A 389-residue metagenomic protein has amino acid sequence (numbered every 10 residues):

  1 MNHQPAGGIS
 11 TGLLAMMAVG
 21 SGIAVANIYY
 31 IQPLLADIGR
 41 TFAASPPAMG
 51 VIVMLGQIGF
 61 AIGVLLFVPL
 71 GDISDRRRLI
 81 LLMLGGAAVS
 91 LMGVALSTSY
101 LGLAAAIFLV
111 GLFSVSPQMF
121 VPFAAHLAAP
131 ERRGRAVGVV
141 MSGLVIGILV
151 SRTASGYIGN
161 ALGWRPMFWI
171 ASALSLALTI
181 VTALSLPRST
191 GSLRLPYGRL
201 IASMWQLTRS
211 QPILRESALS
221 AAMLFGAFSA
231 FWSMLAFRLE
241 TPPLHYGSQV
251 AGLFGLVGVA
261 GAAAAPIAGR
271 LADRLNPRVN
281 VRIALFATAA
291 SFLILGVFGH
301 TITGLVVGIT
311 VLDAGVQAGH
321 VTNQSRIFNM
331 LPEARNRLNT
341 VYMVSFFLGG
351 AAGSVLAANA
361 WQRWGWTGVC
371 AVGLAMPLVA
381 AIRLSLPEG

Functional and structural regions predicted by a protein language model:
N2-G7, P187-A218: Juxtamembrane intracellular "pre-TM" segments in multi-pass secondary transporters
M16-P46, P117, F231-A236: Extracytoplasmic
I62-Y100: Conserved MFS/SLC helix-loop-helix module at the cytosolic interface between two early adjacent transmembrane helices
V64-D75, A264-P277, W361: Helix-to-loop junctions at the C-terminal end of transmembrane segments in multipass secondary transporters
R78-M92, V279-I294, L374: Structural signature of the two symmetry-related core transmembrane helices
G102, V139-L186: Helix-loop-helix hairpin linking two adjacent transmembrane segments in secondary transporters
A106-G143: Cytoplasmic helix-loop-helix junction between adjacent transmembrane helices in 12-TM secondary transporters
R278-N323: C-terminal transmembrane helical hairpin of 12-TM major facilitator-type secondary transporters
